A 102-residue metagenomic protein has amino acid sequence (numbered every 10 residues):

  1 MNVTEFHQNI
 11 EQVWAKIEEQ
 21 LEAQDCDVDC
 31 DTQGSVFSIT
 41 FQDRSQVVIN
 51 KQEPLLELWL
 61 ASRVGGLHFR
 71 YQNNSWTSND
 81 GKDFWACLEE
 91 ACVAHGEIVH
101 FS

Functional and structural regions predicted by a protein language model:
M1-S102: N-terminal intrinsically disordered, cationic/polar leader segments that include organellar targeting peptides
